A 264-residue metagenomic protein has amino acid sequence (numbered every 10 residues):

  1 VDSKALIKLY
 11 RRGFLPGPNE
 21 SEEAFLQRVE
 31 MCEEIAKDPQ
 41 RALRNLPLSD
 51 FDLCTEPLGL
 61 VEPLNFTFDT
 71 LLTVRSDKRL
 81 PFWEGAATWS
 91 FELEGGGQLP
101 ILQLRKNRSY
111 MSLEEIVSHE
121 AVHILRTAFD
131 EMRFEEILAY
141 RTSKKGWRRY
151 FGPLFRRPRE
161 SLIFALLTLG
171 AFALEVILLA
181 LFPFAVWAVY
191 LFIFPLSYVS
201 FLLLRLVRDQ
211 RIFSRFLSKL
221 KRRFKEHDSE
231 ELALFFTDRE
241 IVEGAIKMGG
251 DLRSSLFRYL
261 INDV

Functional and structural regions predicted by a protein language model:
V1-F66: N-terminal leader/propeptide segments of preproteins
L60-M111: Active-site scaffold of zinc-dependent metalloenzymes
R105-N107, E114, R157-R159: C-terminal or late-domain output modules
S112-A128: Active-site recognition of the HExxH zinc-binding catalytic motif
L125, A173-I177, L204-V207: Structural signature of transmembrane alpha-helix termini at the membrane-water interface
F129-T168: Post-HExxH zinc-binding segment in Zn-dependent metallohydrolases
P158-L181, V189-L196: Alpha-helical transmembrane segments and their immediate juxtamembrane boundary regions in integral membrane proteins
A180-V264: Pan-zinc metallopeptidase signature
